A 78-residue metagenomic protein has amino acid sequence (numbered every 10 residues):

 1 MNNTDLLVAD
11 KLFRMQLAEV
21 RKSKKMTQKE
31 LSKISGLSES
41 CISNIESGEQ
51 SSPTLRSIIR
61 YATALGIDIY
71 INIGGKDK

Functional and structural regions predicted by a protein language model:
M1-M15, D68, K78: N-terminal flexible/basic segments that precede or flank functional cores
M15-I34, R60: Short basic helix-loop element that most often maps to the first helix and adjoining turn of HTH DNA-binding modules
Q16, C41-N44, S57: Residue-level recognition of specific faces of alpha-helices
G36-S52: Recognition helix of helix-turn-helix/homeodomain-like DNA-binding domains that insert into the DNA major groove
R56-I71: DNA major-groove recognition helix of helix-turn-helix/homeodomain DNA-binding modules
